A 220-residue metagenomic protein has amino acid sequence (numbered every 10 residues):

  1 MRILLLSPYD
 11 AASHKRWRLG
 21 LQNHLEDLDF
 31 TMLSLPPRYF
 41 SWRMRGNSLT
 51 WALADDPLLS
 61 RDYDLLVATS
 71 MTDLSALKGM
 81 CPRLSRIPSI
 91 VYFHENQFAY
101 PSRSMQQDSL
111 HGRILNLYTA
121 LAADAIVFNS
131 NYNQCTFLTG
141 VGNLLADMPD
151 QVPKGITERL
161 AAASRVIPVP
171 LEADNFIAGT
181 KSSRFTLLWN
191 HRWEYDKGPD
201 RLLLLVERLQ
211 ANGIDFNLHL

Functional and structural regions predicted by a protein language model:
M1-Y39, R43-R45, L49-Y63: N-terminal subdomain of nucleotide-sugar transferases
R2-L4, D56-G79, Y92, A125-V127: Short N-terminal targeting/anchoring amphipathic segment
L4-S7, S34, V67-S70, P168 (+1 more regions): Short beta-strand segments
L6, N129, I167, L187-H191 (+1 more regions): Short hydrophobic "strand-cap" motifs at the C-terminus of beta-strands
L66, P82-P101, N116-F128: Active-site proximal beta-strand in glycosyltransferases
A99-Y118, G142-V152: Nucleotide-sugar donor phosphate/pyrophosphate-binding loop at the beta->alpha transition of glycosyltransferases
L121-I177: Donor nucleotide-sugar binding/catalytic pocket of nucleotide-sugar-dependent glycosyltransferases
L171-E172, A178-Q210, H219: Conserved donor-binding/catalytic core segment of Leloir-type glycosyltransferases
